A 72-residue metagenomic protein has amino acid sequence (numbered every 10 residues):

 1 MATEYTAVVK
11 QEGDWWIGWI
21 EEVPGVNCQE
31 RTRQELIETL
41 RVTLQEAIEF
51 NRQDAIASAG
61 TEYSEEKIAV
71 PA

Functional and structural regions predicted by a protein language model:
M1-V8, Q34-A72: Short, charged, surface-exposed hinge/linker loops at domain edges that act as mobile lids or interdomain connectors
V9-E21: Short aromatic-glycine-(Arg/Gly/Cys) micro-motifs in beta-strand/loop hairpins
I20-V23, R41: ATP/adenylate-binding site constellation spanning eukaryotic-like Ser/Thr protein kinases, ABC-transporter
P24-Q34: A short, exposed loop/beta-hairpin motif centered on an aromatic-Gly-Thr core
